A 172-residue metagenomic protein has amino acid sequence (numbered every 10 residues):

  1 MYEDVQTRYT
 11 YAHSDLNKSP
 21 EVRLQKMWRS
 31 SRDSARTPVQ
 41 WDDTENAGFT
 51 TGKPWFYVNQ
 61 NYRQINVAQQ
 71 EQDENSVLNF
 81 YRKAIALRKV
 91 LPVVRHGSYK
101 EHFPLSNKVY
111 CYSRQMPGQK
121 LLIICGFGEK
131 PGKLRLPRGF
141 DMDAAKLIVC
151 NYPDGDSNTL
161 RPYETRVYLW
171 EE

Functional and structural regions predicted by a protein language model:
M1-L121, F127-G132: Loop/helix patches that line or flank the sugar-binding groove of alpha-linked glycan CAZymes
T44, Y152-P153: Residues that form or immediately flank small-molecule/cofactor binding pockets and catalytic motifs
Q119-K120, P153-S157: Short, surface-exposed beta-strand/loop "edge" segments at domain boundaries and coil↔beta transitions
C125-G126, Y163: Active-site beta-strand/loop signature of hydrolases that rely on acidic residues for catalysis
P131-N151: Beta-strand-rich binding/interaction modules
G155-E172: C-terminal beta-strand-rich structural cap/linker in extracellular carbohydrate-active enzymes
